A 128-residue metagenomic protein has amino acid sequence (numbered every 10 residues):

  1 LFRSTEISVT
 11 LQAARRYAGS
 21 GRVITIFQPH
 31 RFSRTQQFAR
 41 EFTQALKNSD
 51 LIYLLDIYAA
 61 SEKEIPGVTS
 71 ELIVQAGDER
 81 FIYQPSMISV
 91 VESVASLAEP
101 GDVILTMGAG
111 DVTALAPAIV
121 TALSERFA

Functional and structural regions predicted by a protein language model:
F2-A128: ATP-dependent carboxylate-amine ligase
